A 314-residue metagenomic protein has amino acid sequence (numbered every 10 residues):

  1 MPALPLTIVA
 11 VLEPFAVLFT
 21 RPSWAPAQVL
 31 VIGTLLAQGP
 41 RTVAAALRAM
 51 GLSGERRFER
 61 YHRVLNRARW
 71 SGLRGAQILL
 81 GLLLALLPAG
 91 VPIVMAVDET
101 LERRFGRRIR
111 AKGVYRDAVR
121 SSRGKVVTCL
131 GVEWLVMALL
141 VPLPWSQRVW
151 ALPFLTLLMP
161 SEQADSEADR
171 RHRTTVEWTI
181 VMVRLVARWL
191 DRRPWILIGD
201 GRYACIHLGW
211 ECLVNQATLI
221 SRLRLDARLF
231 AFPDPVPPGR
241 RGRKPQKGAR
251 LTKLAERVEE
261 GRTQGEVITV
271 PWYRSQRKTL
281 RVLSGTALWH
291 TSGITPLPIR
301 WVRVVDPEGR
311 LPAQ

Functional and structural regions predicted by a protein language model:
M1-L65: Gly/serine-rich nucleotide phosphate-binding loop at the start of the catalytic core of nucleotide/ADP-ribose-handling
V31-Q38, A49, K125, E167-T174 (+1 more regions): Conserved aromatic-histidine-acidic binding/catalytic patches
A37, L101-R103, G201-C205: Gly/Ser/Thr-rich loops at beta-strand to alpha-helix junctions that form or flank small-molecule/cofactor-binding
R56, R60-R63, V119-R193, P296-Q314: Electropositive, glycine- and tryptophan-enriched low-complexity nucleic-acid-binding patches
N66-L157, V270-P271, L283-W289: Active-site-proximal, Lys/Arg-enriched surface segment that forms a nucleic-acid-binding/basic interface patch
L143-A164, A168, L225, L229-Q314: An anionic, glycine-rich sequence signature occurring as long contiguous blocks
Q163-R240: Domain-level cores of phosphate- or acyl-group-handling catalytic modules
